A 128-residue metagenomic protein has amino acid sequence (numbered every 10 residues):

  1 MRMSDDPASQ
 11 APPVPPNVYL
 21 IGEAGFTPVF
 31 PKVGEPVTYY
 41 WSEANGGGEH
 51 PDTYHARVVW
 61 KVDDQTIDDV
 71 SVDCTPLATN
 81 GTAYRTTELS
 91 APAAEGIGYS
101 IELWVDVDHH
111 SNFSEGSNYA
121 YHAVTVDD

Functional and structural regions predicted by a protein language model:
M1-D128: Extracellular/luminal regions of secreted and cell-surface proteins that mediate adhesion/ECM remodeling
